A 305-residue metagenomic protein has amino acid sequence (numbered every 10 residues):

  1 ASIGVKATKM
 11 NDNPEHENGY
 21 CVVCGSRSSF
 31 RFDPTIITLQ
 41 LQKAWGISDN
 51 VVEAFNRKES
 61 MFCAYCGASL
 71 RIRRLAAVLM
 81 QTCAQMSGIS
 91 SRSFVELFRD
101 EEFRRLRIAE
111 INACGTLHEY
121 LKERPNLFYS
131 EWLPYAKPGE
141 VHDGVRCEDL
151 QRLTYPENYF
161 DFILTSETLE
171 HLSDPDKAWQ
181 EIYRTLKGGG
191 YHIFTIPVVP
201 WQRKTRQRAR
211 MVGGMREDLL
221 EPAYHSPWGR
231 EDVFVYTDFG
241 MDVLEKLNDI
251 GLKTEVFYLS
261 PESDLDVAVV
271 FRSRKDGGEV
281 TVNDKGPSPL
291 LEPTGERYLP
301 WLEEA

Functional and structural regions predicted by a protein language model:
G4, K9-E102: N-terminal juxtadomain amphipathic helix that follows a signal peptide/anchor or precedes a small N-terminal auxiliary
N11-G19, V23-F30, P34-L39, A136 (+2 more regions): S-adenosyl-L-methionine-dependent methyltransferase catalytic module, highlighting the catalytic core
F62, F128, R146, L164 (+1 more regions): Conserved Rossmann-like nucleotide-binding pocket used by diverse enzymes that bind dinucleotide cofactors
E102-R152: Class I SAM-dependent methyltransferase SAM/SAH-binding core
L150-I163: A short acidic, Gly/Pro-enriched loop at the edge of an enzyme's catalytic core that lines a small-molecule cofactor
T154-P156, S173, G240: GHKL-family ATP-binding catalytic core of two-component histidine kinases
D161-S173: A short SAM/SAH-binding and catalytic strip from SAM-dependent methyltransferases
